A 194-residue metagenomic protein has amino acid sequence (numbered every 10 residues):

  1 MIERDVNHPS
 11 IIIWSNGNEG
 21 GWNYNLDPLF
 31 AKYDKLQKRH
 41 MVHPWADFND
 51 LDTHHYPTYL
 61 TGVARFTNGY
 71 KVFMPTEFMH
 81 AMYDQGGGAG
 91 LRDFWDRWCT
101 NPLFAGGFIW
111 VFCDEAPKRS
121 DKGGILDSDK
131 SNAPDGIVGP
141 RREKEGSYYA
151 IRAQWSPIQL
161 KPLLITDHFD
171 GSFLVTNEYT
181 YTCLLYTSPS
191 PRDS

Functional and structural regions predicted by a protein language model:
M1-R142, G146: Substrate-binding/catalytic cleft of secreted carbohydrate-active enzymes, primarily glycoside hydrolases
D5, D170-G171, T187: Functionally constrained cores in energy, signaling, and assembly domains
S10-I13, G106, Q159-L163, C183: Residue-level signal for secondary-structure boundary elements
H40, V72, S156-P157, P162 (+1 more regions): Proline-rich low-complexity regions
E77, N177, D193: Acidic active-site catalytic centers that drive phospho-/nucleotidyl reactions and related ester hydrolyses
A150-T182: Surface beta-strand/loop "capping" patches
Y186-D193: Conserved small/polar residues in nucleotide/adenosyl-binding loops
